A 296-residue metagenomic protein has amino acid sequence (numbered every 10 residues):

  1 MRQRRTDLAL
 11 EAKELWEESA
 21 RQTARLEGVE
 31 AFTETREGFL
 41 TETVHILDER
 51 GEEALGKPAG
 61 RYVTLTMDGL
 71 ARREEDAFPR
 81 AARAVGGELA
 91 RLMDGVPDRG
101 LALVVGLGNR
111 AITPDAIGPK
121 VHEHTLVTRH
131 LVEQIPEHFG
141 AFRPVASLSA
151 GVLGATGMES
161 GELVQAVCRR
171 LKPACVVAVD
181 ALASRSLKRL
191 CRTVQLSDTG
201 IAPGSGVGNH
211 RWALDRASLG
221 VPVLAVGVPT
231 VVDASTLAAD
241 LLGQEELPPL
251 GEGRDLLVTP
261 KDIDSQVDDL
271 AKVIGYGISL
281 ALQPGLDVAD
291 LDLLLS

Functional and structural regions predicted by a protein language model:
M1-A59: N-terminal amphipathic/basic leader segments beginning at the initiator methionine
R50-G95: An N-terminal, well-structured beta->alpha segment
G60, D76, R80, A84 (+5 more regions): Conserved active-site and cofactor/substrate-binding residues in soluble primary-metabolism enzymes
T64-D68, L101-I112, S147-G151: Short glycine-rich or small-residue beta-strand-to-loop segments that form or flank ligand, phosphate, metal/Fe-S
L107-D115, G154, A181-R185: Gly/Ser/Thr-rich loops at beta-strand to alpha-helix junctions that form or flank small-molecule/cofactor-binding
N109-R143, S147: Glycine-rich phosphate/diphosphate-binding loop of Rossmann-like nucleotide-binding domains
G140-C168: A structural-propensity feature for long, helix-poor, extended segments
L148-S149, A178-S296: A structural signal for small-residue-enriched, beta-sheet-centric alpha/beta enzyme cores and oligomeric scaffold folds
